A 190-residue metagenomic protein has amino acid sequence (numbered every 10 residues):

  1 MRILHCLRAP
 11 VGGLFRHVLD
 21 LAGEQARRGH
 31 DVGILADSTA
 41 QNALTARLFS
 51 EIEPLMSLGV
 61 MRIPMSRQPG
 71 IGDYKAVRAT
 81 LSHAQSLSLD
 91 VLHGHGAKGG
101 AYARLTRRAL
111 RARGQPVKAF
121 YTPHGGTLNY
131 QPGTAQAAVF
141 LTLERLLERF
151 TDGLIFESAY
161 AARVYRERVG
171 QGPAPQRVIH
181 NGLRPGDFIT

Functional and structural regions predicted by a protein language model:
I3, V91, R108-L128, E144 (+1 more regions): Active-site proximal beta-strand in glycosyltransferases
H5-G72, A161-V169, Q176-V178: N-terminal strand-loop element at the rim of the active site of nucleotide-sugar-dependent glycosyltransferases
H17, D37, H95, F140 (+2 more regions): Replace "coordinates the UDP/GDP/TDP-sugar" with "coordinates nucleotide-activated sugar donors
R47-E51, A79, I189-T190: A short helix/loop element that forms part of the nucleotide-sugar donor recognition site in Leloir-type
G72-R78, V117-F120, T127-L146, F150 (+1 more regions): Nucleotide-sugar donor phosphate/pyrophosphate-binding loop at the beta->alpha transition of glycosyltransferases
H83-D90: Glycine-rich phosphate-binding loop signature in dinucleotide/nucleotide-binding domains
G94-G100: Short His-centered aromatic/hydrophobic patch
R149-V178, L183-F188: A short, active-site helix/loop in glycosyltransferases that binds the activated sugar's phosphate group
